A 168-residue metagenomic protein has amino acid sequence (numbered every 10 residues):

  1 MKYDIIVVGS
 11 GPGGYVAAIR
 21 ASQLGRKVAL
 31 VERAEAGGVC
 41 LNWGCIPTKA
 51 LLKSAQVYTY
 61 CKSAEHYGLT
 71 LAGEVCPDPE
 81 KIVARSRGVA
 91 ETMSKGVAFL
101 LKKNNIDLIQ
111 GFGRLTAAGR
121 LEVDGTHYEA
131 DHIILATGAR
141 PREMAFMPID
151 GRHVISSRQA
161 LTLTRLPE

Functional and structural regions predicted by a protein language model:
K2-Y3, I19-R26, V31-P167: Glycine-rich flavin
G9-P12, R33-A34: Glycine-rich Rossmann-fold phosphate-binding loop(s) that bind the pyrophosphate of adenine dinucleotide cofactors
Y15: Residues forming the Rossmann-fold NAD(P)(H) cofactor-binding site
